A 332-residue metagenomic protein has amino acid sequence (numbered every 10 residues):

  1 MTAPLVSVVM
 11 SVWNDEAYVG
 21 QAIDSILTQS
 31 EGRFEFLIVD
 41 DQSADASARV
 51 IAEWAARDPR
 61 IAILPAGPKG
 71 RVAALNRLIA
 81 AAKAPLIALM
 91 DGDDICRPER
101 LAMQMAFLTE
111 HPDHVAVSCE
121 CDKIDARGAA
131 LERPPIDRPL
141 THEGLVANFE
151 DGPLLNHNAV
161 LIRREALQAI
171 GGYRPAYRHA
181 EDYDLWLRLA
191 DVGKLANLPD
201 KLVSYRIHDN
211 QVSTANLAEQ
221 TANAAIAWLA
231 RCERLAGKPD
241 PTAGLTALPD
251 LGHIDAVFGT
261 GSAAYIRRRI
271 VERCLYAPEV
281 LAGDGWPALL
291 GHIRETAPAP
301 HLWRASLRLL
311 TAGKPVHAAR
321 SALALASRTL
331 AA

Functional and structural regions predicted by a protein language model:
M1-S25: N-proximal low-complexity "stem/linker" segments adjacent to membrane-targeting elements
D24-R33: Short, acidic, metal-binding catalytic loop of nucleotide-sugar glycosyltransferases
D40-R49, D91: A conserved acidic beta->alpha catalytic loop
P65-A82, M103: Glycine-rich, basic loop-to-helix element that forms the pyrophosphate-binding segment of sugar-nucleotide handling
A80, R97, C119, R133 (+2 more regions): Conserved nucleotide-sugar donor-binding catalytic segment
I87: Short aromatic/hydrophobic "clamp" motif used to bind/position activated sugar donors
E99-L131: Conserved donor NDP-sugar-binding/catalytic core segment of glycosyltransferases
I207-A332: C-terminal subregions of glycosyltransferases and related glycan-biosynthesis enzymes
